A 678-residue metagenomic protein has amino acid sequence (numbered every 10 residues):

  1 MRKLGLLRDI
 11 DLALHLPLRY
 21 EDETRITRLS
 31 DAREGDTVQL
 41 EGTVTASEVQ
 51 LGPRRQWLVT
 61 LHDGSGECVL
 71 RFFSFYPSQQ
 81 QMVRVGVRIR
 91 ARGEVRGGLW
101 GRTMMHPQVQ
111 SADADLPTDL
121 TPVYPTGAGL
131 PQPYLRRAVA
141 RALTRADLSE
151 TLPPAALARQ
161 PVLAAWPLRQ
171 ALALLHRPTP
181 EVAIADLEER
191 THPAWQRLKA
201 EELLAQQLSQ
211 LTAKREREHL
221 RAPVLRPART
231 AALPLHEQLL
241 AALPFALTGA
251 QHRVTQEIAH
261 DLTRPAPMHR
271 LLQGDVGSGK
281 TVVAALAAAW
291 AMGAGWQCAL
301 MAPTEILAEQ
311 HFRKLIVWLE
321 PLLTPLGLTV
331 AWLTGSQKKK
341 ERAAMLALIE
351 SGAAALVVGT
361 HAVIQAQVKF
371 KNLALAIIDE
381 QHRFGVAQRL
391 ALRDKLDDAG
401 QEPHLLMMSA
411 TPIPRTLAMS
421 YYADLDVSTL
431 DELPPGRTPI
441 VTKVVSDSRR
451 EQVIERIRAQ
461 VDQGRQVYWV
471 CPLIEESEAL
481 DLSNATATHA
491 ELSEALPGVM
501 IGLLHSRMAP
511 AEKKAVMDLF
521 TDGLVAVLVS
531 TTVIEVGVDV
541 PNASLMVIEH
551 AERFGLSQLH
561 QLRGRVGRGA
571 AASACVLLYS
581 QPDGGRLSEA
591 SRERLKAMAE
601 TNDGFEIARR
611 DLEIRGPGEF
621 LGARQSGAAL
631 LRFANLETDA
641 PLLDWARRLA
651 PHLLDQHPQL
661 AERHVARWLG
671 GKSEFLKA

Functional and structural regions predicted by a protein language model:
M1-L7: Helix-hairpin-helix
L18-V38: Short boundary/loop segments of OB/S1/cold-shock single-stranded nucleic-acid-binding domains
G35-L51, G93: Structural detector for short beta-strands of small beta-barrel domains
T43, E94-V95, S209, A551 (+1 more regions): Short, surface-exposed secondary-structure boundary micro-motifs
Q50-A242, A623: Upstream accessory/linker segments immediately N-terminal to the RecA-like ATPase cores of bacterial MutS and a subset
R221, R253, A266-K596, Q656-L660 (+1 more regions): Inter-lobe coupling/hinge segments of SF2-like helicase ATPases
V224-L272: Conserved pre-motif I regulatory segment
A574, P582-A678: C-terminal accessory region of SF2 helicases/translocases
